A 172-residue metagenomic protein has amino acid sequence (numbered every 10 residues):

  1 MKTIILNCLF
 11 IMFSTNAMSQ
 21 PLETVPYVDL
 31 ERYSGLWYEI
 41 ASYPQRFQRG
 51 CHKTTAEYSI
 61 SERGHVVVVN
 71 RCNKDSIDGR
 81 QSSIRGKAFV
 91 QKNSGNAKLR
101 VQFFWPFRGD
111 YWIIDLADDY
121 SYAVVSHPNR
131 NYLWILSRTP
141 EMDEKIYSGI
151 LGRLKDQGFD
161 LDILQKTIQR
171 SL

Functional and structural regions predicted by a protein language model:
I4-F13: Sec-dependent N-terminal signal peptides
C8, A17-L172: A beta-rich soluble binding module of mature secreted/lumenal proteins
